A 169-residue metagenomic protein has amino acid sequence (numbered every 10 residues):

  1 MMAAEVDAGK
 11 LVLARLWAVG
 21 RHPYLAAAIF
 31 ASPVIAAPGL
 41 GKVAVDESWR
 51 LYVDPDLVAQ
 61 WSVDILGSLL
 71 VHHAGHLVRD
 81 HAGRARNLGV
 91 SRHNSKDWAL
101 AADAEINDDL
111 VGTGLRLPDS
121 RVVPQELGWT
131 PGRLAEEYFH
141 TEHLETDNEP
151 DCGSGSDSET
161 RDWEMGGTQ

Functional and structural regions predicted by a protein language model:
M1-G67, A74-Q169: Short, functionally important secondary-structure microenvironments
